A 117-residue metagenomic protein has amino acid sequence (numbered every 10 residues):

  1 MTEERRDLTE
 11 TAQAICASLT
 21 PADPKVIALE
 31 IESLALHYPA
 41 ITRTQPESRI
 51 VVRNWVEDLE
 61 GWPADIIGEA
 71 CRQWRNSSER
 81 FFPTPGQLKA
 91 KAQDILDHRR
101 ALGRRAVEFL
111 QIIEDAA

Functional and structural regions predicted by a protein language model:
M1-A117: Charged interaction scaffolds used for protein-protein
